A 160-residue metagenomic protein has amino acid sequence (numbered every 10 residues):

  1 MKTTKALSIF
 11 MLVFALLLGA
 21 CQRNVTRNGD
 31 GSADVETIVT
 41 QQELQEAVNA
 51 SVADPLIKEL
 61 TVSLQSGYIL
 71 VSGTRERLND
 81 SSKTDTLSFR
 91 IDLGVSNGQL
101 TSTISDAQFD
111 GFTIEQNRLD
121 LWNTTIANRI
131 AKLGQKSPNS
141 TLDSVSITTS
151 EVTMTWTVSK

Functional and structural regions predicted by a protein language model:
M1-G19: Sec-dependent bacterial lipoprotein signal peptides
C21-K160: Extracellular/lumenal and peripheral-membrane lipid-interaction modules
